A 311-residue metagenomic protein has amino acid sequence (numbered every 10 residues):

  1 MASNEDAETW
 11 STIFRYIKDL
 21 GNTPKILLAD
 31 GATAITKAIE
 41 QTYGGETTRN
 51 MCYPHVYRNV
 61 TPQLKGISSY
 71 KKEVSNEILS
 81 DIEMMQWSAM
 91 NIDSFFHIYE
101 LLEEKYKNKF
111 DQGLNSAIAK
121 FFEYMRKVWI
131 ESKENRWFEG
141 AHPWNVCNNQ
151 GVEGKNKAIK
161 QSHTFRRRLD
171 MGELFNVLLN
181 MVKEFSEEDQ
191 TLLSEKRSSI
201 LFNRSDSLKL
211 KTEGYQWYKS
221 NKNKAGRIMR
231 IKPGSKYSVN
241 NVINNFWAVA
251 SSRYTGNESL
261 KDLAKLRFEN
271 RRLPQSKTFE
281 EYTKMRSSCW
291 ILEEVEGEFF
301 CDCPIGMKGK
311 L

Functional and structural regions predicted by a protein language model:
M1-N22: Active-site beta-loop-alpha junctions of metal-dependent nucleic acid enzymes, especially the RNase H-like/DDE
A2, L28-G31, P304: Short His-Asn-centered micro-motif
A2-D6, C52-N59: Short, acidic/turn-prone active-site loops that include or flank metal/cofactor- and phosphate-binding residues
A7, G309-K310: Loop/helix-junction capping segments adjacent to catalytic residues or to phosphate/diphosphate-binding pockets
W10, I35-K37: Short, well-ordered alpha-helical microsegments
L20-K25, G66: Cysteine protease-like catalytic core of ubiquitin/ubiquitin-like
T23-I35, H55: Acidic/histidine-rich, metal-coordinating catalytic segments
Q41-G44, T48-R49, Y57-R58, P62-D302 (+1 more regions): Hydrophobic, aromatic-enriched, well-ordered structural segments
